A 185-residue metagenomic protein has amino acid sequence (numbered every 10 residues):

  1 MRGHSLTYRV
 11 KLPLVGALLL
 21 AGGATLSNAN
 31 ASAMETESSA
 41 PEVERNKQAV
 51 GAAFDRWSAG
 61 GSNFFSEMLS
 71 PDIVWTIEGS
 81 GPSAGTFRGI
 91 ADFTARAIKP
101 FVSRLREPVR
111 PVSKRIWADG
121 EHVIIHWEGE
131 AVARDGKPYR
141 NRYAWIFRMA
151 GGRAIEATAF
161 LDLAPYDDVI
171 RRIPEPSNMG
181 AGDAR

Functional and structural regions predicted by a protein language model:
R2-V15: Bacterial N-terminal signal peptides that target proteins for export
P13-G23: Gram-negative bacterial Sec-dependent N-terminal signal peptides
G22-N63, E67, P71, E121 (+1 more regions): Short, low-complexity N-terminal intrinsically disordered segments enriched in polar/charged residues
S66-A118: A solvent-exposed, acidic/Ser-Thr-rich amphipathic alpha-helical stretch
M68-D72, A118-E121, F147-A154: Short, solvent-exposed coil/turn segments at beta-strand boundaries
R106, A131-R140: Short, cysteine-centered beta-strand-loop-beta hairpins and adjacent loop/turn segments enriched in charged/polar
P111-I116, E128-A131, R142-F147, T158: Hydrophobic/aromatic beta-strand elements that line small-molecule binding cavities or substrate pockets in beta-rich
W145-D168: Short beta-strand edge/turn micro-motifs at domain boundaries
